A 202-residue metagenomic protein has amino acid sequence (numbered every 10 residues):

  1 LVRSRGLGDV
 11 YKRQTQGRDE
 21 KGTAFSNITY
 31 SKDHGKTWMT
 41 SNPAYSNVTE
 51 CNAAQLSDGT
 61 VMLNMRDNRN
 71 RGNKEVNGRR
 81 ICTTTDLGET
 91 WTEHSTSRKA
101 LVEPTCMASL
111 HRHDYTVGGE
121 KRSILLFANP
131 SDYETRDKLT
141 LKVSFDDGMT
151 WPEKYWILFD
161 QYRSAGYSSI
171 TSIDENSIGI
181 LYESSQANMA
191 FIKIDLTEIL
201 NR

Functional and structural regions predicted by a protein language model:
L1-Y11: Single conserved hydrophobic/aromatic residue that forms the stacking wall/gate of nucleotide- or nucleobase-binding
D9-M65: Loop-centered beta-sheet repeat module
K21-N27, R71-I81, T135-L141, Q186-D195: Structural motif
T29-T40, C82-E93, E134, V143-L158 (+1 more regions): Asp-box/BNR beta-propeller loop motif
L56-D58, D114-K121, S172-N176: Residue-level detector of Asp-centered blade-edge/turn motifs that repeat once per structural unit in beta-propeller
R98-M107, T150-D174: Conserved blade-ending motifs and adjacent loop-strand segments that build the rim/top face of beta-propeller domains
K99-M149: Loop/turn-rich, solvent-exposed surfaces of beta-rich toroidal or solenoidal domains
S169-R202: Blade-level signature of beta-propeller repeat domains, shared across WD40, Kelch, NHL, RCC1 and BNR/Asp-box propellers
